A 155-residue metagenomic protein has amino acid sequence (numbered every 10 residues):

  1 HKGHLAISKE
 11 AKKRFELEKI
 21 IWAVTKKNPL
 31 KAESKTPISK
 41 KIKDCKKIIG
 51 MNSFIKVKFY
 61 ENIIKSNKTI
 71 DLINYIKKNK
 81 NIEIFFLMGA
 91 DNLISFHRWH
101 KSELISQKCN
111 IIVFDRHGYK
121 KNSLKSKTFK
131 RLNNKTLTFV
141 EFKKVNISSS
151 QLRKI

Functional and structural regions predicted by a protein language model:
K2-I155: Nucleotidyltransferase catalytic core that binds NTPs
